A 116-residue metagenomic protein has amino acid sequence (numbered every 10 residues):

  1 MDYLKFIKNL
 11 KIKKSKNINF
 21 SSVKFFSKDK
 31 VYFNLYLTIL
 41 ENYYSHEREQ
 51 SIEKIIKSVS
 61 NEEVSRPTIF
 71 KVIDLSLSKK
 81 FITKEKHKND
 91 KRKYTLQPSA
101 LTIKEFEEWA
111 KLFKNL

Functional and structural regions predicted by a protein language model:
M1-N9: An acidic intrinsically disordered interaction segment
D2, N17-N19, E107-L116: Amphipathic alpha-helical dimerization/coiled-coil segments that flank or bridge DNA-binding/regulatory modules
L10-E41: Short alpha-helical segments that sit at the start of domains
Y43-H46, E63: Residues at alpha-helix boundaries and short interhelical turns
H46-V59: Short acidic, hydrophobic short linear motifs in intrinsically disordered regions
E63-S78: Short amphipathic alpha-helical interaction segments
L77-H87: A short, conserved structural fragment
H87-A110: Short, cationic-aromatic polyanion-contact patches
